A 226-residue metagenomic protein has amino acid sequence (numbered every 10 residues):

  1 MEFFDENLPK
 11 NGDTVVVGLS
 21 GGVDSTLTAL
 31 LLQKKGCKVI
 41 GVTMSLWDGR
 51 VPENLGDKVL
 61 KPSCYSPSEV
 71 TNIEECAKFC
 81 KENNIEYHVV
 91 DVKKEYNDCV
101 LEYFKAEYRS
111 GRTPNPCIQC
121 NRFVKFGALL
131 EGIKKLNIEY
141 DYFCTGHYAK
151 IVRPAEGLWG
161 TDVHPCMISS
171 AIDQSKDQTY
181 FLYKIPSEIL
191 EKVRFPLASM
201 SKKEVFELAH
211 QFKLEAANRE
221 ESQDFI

Functional and structural regions predicted by a protein language model:
M1-K184, R194, K202-V205, H210-Q211: ATP-dependent adenylation/nucleotidyltransferase module used to activate substrates
E188-K192: A short, charged helix-loop
A198, K203-I226: Anionic-ligand-binding alpha/beta catalytic cores of soluble enzymes and soluble regulatory domains that recognize
